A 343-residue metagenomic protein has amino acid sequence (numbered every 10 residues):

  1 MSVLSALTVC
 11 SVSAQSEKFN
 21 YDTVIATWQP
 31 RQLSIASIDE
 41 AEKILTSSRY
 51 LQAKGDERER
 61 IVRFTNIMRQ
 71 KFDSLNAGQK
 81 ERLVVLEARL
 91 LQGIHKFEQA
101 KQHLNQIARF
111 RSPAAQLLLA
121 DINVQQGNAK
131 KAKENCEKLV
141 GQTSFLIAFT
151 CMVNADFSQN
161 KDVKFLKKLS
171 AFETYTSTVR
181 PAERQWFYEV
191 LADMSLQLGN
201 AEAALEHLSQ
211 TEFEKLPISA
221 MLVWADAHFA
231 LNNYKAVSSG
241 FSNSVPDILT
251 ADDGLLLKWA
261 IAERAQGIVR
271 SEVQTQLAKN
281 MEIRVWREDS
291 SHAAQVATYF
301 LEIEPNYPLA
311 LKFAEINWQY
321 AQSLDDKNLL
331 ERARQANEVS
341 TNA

Functional and structural regions predicted by a protein language model:
C10-L83, H95, Q102, E338-V339: N-terminal leader/linker segments that initiate helical-solenoid repeat arrays
Q29-A36, R69-A77, L104-R111, C136-F145 (+5 more regions): Solenoid-like repeat scaffolds
E42, R82, A114, I147-F149 (+5 more regions): Start-of-helix register in tetratricopeptide repeats
R49, R89, D121, N154 (+5 more regions): Residue-level recognition of tetratricopeptide repeat
K54-G55, I94, Q126, Q159-N160 (+5 more regions): Structural motif corresponding to the intra-repeat A-B loop/turn of tetratricopeptide repeats
E57-R58, F97, A129, D162-F165 (+5 more regions): TPR-repeat structural position
R63, Q102, E134, K167 (+4 more regions): Primarily a tetratricopeptide repeat
L86, L118, C151-M152, V190 (+3 more regions): Canonical tetratricopeptide repeat
